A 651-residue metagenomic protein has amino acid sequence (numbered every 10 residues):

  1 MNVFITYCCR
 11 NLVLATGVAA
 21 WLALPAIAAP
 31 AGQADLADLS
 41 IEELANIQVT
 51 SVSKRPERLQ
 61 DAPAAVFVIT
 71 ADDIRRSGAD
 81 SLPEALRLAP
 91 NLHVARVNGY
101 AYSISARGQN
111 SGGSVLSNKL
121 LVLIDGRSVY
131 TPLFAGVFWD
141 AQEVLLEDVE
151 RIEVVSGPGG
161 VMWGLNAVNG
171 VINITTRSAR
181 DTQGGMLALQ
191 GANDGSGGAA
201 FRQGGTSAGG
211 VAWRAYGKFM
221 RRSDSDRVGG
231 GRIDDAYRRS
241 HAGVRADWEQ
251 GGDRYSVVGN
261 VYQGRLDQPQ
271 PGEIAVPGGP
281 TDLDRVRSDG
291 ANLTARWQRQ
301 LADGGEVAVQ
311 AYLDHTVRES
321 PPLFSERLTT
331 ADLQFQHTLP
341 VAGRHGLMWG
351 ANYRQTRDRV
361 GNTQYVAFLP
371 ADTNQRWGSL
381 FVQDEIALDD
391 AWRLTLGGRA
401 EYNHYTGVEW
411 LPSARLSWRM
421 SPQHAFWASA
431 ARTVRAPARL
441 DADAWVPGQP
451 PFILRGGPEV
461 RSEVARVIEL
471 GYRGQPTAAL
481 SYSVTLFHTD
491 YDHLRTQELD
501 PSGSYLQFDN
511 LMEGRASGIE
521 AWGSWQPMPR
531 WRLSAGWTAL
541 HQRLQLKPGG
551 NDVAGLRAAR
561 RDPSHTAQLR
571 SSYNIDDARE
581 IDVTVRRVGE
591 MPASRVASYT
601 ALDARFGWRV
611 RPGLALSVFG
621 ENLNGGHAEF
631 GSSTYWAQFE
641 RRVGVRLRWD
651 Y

Functional and structural regions predicted by a protein language model:
T50-L59, P63-V66, P83-R127: Extracytoplasmic beta-strand/coil segments of soluble accessory domains associated with Gram-negative outer-membrane
L82-A85, I104-S105, L120-I124, W139-Q142 (+4 more regions): N-terminal periplasmic accessory domains that precede and gate Gram-negative outer-membrane beta-barrel machines
S128-S156: Short acidic/polar hinge/loop motifs at secondary-structure boundaries that mediate gating or recognition
V161, N173, R180-T182, A188-Q190 (+2 more regions): Periplasmic-side early beta-strands and strand-to-turn transitions of outer-membrane beta-barrels
G204-T206, Y216, D247, A428 (+1 more regions): Conserved C-terminal beta-signal and adjacent last beta-strands/turns of outer-membrane beta-barrel proteins
V258, A342-R344, L369-D490, M528 (+3 more regions): Structural signature of Gram-negative outer-membrane beta-barrels, strongest in the C-terminal barrel of TonB-dependent
I274-Q300, Q375, A425, R432-S483 (+5 more regions): Outer-membrane beta-barrel signature, preferentially recognizing the C-terminal barrel domain of Gram-negative
A387-D389, S483, F487-D490, N510-M591 (+1 more regions): Gram-negative outer-membrane beta-barrel transporters
